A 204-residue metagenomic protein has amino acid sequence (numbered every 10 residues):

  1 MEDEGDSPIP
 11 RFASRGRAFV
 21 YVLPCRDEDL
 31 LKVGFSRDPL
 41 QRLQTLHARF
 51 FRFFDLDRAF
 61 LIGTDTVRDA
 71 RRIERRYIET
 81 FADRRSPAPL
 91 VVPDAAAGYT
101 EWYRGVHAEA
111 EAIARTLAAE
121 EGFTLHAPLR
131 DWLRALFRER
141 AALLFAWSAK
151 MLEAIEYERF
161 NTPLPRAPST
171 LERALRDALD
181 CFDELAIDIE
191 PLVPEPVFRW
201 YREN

Functional and structural regions predicted by a protein language model:
M1-N204: Non-catalytic accessory segments flanking enzymatic or RNA/DNA-binding domains
